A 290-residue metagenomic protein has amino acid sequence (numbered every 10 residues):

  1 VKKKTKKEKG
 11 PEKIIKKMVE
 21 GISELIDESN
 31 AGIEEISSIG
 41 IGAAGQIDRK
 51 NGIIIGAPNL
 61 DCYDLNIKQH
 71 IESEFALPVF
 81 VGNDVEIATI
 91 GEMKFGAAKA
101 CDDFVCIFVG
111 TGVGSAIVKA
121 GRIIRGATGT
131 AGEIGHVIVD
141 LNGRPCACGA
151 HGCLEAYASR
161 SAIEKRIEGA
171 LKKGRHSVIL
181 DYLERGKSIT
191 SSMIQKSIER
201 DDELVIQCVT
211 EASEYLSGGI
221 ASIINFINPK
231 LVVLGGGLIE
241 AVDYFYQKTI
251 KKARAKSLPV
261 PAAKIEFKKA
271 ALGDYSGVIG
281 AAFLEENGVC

Functional and structural regions predicted by a protein language model:
V1-K3, P58, A127: Short hydrophobic alpha-helix segments
V1-S38, D48-N51, Q69-V79, G91-C101 (+3 more regions): ATP-binding/phosphotransfer module of carbohydrate and carboxylate kinases, centering on a glycine-rich
S37, A43, N83, K119-A120: A cytosolic small-molecule/anion-sensing beta-strand core signal
G52-Y63: A charged helix-plus-loop insertion that forms the helical arch/lid used to bind and gate nucleic-acid substrates
D84, G110, A281: Active-site glycine-centered loops adjacent to acidic/histidine catalytic or metal-binding residues that shape
F104-I107: Two-metal-ion RNase H-like nuclease active-site motif
V113-V118: Short beta-strand scaffold segments in enzyme catalytic cores
T130-E133: Structural signature of FAD isoalloxazine-binding scaffolds in flavoprotein oxidoreductases
